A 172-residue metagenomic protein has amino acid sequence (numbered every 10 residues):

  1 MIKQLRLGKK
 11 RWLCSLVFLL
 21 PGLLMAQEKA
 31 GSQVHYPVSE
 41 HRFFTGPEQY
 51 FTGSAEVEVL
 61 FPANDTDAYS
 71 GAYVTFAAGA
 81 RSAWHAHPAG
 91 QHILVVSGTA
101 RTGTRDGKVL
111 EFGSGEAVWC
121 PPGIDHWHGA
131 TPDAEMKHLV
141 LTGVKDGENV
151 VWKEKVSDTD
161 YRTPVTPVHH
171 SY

Functional and structural regions predicted by a protein language model:
I2-C14: Bacterial N-terminal signal peptides that target proteins for export
C14-L23: Bacterial N-terminal signal peptides
M25-A68, V150-Y172: A short, N-terminal "cap"/entry segment at the start of jelly-roll beta-barrel domains of the cupin/DSBH fold
Y73-A77, A86-T102, L141-G143: Short, conserved beta-strand element in jelly-roll/cupin
S82-A89, I124-A130: Histidine-centered catalytic micro-motifs
R101, G113, P122-N149: Ligand-binding loop in jelly-roll beta-barrel domains
D106-P122: Short acidic-glycine-tyrosine-enriched beta hairpin
